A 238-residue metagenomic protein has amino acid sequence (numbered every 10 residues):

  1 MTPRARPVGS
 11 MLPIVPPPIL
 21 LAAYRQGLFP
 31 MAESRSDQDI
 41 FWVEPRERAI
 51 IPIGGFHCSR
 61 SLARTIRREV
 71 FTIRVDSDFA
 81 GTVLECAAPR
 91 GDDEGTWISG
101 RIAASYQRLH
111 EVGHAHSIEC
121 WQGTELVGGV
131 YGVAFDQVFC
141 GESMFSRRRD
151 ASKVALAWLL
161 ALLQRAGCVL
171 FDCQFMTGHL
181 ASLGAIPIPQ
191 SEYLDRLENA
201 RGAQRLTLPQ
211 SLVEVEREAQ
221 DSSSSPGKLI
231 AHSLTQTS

Functional and structural regions predicted by a protein language model:
M1-S238: N-acyltransferase acceptor-side catalytic subdomain
